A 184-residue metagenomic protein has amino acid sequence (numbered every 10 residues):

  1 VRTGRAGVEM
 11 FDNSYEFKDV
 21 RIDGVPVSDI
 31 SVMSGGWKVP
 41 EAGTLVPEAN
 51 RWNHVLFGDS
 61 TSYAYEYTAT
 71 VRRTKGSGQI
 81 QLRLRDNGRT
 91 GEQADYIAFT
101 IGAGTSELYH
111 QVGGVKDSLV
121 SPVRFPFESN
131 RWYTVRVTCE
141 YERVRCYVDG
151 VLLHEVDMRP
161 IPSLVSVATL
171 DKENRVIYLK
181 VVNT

Functional and structural regions predicted by a protein language model:
V1-R159: Extracellular glycan-recognition regions
R159-T184: Substrate-binding and catalytic surfaces of secreted/luminal carbohydrate-active proteins
